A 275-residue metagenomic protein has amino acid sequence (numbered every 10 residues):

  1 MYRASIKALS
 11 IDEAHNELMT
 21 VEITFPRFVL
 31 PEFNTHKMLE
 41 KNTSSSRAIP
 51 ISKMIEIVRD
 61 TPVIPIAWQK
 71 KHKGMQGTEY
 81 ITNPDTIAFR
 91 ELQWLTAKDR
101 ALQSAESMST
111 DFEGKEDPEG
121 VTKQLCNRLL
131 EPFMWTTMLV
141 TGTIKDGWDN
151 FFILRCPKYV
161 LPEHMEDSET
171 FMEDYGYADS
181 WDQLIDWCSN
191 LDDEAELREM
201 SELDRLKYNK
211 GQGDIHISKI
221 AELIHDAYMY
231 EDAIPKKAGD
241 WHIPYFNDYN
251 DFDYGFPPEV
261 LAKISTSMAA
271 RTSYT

Functional and structural regions predicted by a protein language model:
M1-T275: A conserved ligand/cofactor-binding region detector
